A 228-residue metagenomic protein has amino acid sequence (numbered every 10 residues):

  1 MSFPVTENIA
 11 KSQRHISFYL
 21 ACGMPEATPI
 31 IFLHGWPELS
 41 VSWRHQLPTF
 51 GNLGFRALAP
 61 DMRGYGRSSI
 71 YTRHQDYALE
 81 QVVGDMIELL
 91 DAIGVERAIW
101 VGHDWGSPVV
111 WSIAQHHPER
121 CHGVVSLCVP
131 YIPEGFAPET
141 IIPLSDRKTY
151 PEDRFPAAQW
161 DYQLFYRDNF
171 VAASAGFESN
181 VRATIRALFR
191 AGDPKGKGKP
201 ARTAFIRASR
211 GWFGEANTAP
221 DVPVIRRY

Functional and structural regions predicted by a protein language model:
F3-V5, S17, R67-R97, V101 (+1 more regions): Flexible "cap/lid" subdomain of the alpha/beta-hydrolase fold that forms the substrate-access gate
T6-S12: Short acidic-hydrophobic surface loop/beta-edge motif
I9, H45, S179: Short, well-structured alpha-helical interface segments that form or flank functional binding sites
S12, M62, V129: Active-site donor-binding loop signature of nucleotide-sugar glycosyltransferases
S12-C22: A short loop-to-beta-strand scaffold at the N-terminal edge of the catalytic core in hydrolase folds
L20-I70, L89, H103-W105, H116: Conserved HGGG/HGGXW glycine-rich cap/lid loop of the alpha/beta-hydrolase fold
